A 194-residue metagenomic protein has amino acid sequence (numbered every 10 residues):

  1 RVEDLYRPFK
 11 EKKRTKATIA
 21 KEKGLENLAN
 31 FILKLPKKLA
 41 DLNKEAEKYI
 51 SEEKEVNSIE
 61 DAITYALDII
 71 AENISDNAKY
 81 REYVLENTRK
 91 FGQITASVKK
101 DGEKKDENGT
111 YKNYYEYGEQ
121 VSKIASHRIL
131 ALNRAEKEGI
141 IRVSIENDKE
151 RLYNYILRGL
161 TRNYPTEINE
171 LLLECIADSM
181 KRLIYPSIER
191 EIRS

Functional and structural regions predicted by a protein language model:
R1-S194: Duplex nucleic acid-engaging cores and interfaces of nucleic-acid transaction enzymes
